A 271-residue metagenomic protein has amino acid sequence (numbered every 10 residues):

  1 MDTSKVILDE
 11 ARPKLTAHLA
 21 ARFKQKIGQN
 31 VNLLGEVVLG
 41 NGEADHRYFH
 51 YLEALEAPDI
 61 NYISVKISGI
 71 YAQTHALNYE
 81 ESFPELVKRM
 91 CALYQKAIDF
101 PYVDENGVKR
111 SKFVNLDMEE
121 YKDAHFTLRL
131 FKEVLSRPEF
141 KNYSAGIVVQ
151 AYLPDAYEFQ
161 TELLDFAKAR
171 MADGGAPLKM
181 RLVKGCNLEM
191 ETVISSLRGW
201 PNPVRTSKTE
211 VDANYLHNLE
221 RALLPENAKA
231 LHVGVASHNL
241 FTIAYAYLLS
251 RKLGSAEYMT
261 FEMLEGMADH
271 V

Functional and structural regions predicted by a protein language model:
M1-V271: Positively charged, amphipathic and often flexible ligand-engagement surfaces
